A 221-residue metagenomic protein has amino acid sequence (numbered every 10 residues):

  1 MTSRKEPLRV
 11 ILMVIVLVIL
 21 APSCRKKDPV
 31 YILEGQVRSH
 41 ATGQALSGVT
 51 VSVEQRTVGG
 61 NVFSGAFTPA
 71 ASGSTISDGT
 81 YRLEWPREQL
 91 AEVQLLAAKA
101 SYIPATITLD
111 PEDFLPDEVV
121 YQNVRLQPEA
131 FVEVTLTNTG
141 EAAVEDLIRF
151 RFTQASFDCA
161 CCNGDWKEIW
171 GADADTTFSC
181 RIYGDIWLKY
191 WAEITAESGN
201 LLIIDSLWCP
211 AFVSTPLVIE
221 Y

Functional and structural regions predicted by a protein language model:
M1-C24: Sec-dependent bacterial lipoprotein signal peptides
L20-I32, Q36-A41, E118-E129: Beta-strand-rich domain onsets/edges
L33-S39, G79, V132-T139: A short, amphipathic beta-strand motif
T42-F63, G140-A160: Short, ordered, surface-exposed loop/turn motifs in non-cytosolic proteins
G59-T80, D158-A174: Short, acidic Ser/Thr/Gly-rich low-complexity loop/linker segments typical of extracellular and cell-surface proteins
S77-V93, E168-W191, C209, I219: Short Pro-Gly-centered beta-turn/loop motif in secreted/extracellular proteins
P86-L115, E193-L202: A short, solvent-exposed loop/turn motif at the edges and junctions of modular extracellular/periplasmic domains
D110-E129, E133, N200-Y221: Extracellular beta-sheet/turn segments enriched in Thr/Pro/Gly and aliphatic residues
